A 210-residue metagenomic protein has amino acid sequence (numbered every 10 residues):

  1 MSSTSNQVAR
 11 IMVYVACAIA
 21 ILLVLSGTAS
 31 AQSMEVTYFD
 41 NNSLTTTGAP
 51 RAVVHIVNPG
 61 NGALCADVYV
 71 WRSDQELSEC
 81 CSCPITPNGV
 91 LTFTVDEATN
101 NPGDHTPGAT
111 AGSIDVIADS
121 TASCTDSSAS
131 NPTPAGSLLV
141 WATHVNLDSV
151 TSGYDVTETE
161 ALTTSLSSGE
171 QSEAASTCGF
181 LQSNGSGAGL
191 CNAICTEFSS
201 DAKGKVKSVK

Functional and structural regions predicted by a protein language model:
M1-A31: Sec-dependent, cleavable N-terminal signal peptides
Y14, S26-K210: Gly/Pro-rich, tryptophan- and cysteine-flecked surface segments typical of secreted/extracellular proteins
